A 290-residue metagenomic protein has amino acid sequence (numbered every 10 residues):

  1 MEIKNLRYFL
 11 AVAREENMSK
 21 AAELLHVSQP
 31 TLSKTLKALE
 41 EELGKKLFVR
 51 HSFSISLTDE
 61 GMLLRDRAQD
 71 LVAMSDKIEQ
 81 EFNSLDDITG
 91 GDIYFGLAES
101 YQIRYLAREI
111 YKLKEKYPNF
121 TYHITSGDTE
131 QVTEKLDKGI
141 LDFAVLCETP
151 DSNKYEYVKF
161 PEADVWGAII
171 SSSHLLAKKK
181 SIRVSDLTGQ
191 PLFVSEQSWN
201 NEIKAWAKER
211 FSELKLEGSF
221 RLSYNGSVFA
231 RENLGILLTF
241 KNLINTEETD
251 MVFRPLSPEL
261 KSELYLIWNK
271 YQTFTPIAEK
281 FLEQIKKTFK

Functional and structural regions predicted by a protein language model:
L10-S28: Short helix-boundary/capping micro-motifs
E40-L57: A short LG(V/I)-centered, amphipathic sequence patch enriched for acidic residue(s) preceding the LG motif
E42-L43, L64-D86: Alpha-helical linker/hinge and terminal dimerization helices associated with HTH transcriptional regulators
D86, Y155-W166, I170-L192: Flexible hinge/capping segments at coil-to-helix
G90-S152, F220-L222: Central regulatory/effector-binding core of bacterial HTH transcription factors
D128-L141, C147, S198-V252: Hydrophobic hinge/microswitch elements
N153-K159, A163-V165, N225-T273: Beta-alpha-beta core module
Q190-S212, F274-L282: Secondary-structure junction motif
